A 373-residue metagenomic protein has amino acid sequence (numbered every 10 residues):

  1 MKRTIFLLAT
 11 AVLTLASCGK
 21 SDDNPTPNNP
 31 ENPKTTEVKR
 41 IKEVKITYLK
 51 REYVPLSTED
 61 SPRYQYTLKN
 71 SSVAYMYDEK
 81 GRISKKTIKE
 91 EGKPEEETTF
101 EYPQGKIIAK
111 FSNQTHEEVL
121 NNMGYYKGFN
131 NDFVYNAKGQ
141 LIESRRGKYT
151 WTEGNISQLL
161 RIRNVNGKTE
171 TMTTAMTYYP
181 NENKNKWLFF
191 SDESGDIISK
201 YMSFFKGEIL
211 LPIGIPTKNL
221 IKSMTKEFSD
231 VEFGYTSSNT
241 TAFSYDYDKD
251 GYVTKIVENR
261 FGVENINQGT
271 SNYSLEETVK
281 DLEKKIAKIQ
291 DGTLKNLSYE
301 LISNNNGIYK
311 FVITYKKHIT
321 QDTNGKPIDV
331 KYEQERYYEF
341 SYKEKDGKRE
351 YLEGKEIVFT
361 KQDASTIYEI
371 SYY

Functional and structural regions predicted by a protein language model:
T4-L13: Sec-dependent N-terminal signal peptides
L15-S17: C-terminal motif of bacterial Sec signal peptides marking the signal peptidase cleavage site
G19-S21: Bacterial signal peptide processing site
D23-Y373: Buried hydrophobic residues that stabilize the cores of well-folded domains
